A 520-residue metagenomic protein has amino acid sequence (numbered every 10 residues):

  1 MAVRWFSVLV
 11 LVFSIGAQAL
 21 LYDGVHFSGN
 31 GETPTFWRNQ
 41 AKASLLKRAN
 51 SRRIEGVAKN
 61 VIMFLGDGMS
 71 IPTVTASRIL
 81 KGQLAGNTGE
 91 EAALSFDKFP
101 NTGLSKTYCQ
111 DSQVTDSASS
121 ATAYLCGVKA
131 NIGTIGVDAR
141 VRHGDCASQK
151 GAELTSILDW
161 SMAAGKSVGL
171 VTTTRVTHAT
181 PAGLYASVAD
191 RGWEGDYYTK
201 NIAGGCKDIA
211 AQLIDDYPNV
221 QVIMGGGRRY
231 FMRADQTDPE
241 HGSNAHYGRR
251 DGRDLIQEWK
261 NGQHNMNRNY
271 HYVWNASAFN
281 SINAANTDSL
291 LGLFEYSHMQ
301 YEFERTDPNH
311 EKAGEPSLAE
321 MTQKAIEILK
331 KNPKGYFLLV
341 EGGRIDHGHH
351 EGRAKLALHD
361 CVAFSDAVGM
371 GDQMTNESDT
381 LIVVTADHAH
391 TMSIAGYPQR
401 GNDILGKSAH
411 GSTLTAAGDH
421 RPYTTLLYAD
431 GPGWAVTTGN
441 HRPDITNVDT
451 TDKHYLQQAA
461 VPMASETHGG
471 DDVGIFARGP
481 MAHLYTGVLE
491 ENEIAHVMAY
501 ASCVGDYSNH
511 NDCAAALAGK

Functional and structural regions predicted by a protein language model:
M1-L11: Classical eukaryotic N-terminal signal peptides for Sec-dependent ER targeting/secretion, especially the positively
L11-H26: N-terminal signal peptide
L20, S28-K42, I54-K59, M69-T75 (+2 more regions): A post-motif C-terminal structural segment
M63-F64, L170, V384: Structural beta-sheet core signal
L125-G127, D159-G165, D216, M374: Alpha-helix C-terminal capping segments
G136-G151: His/Cys-centered metal/cofactor-coordination and adjacent catalytic loops
E153, L158, A163-G183, S508-N511: Glycine-rich phosphate/pyrophosphate-binding loops and their adjacent beta-strand/loop elements at enzyme active sites
